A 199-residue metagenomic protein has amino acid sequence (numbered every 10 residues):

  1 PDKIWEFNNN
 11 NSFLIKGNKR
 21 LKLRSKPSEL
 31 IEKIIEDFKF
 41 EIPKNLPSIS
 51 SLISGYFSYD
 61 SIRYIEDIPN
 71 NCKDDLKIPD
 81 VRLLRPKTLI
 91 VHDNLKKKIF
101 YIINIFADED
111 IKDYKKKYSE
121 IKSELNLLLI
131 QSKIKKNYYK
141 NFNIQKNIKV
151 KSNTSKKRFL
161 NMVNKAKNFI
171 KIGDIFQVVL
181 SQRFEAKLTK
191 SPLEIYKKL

Functional and structural regions predicted by a protein language model:
P1-L199: Extended alpha-helical targeting/anchoring segments, especially N-terminal organellar/secretory targeting helices
